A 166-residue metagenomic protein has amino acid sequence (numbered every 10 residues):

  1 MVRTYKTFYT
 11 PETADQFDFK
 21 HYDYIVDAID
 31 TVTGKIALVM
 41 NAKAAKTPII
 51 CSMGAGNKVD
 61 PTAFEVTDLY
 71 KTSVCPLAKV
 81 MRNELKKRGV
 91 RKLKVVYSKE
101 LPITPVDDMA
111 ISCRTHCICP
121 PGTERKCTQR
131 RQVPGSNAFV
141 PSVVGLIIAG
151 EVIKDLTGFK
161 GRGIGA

Functional and structural regions predicted by a protein language model:
M1-R3, P48, K94: Conserved beta-strand segments of alpha/beta enzyme cores
Y5-A14: Conserved SAM/SAH-binding loop
F8, I29, V143: Conserved residues at beta->alpha junctions
T10, N57, E100: Positions that flank functional sites
D15-F17, A37-V39, P61-F64, P105-A110: Short, well-ordered secondary-structure micro-motifs
K20-H21, G34, K71-A166: Glycine-rich phosphate/adenylate-binding loop
Y24-T72: ADP-ribose/adenylate-binding Rossmann-like module
